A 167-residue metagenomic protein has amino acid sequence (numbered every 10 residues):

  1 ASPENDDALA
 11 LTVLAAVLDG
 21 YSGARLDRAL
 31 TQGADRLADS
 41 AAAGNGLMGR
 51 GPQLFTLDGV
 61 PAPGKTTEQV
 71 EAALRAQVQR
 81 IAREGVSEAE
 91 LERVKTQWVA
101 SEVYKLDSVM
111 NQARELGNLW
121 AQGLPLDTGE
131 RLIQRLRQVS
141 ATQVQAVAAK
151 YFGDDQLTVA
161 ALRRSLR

Functional and structural regions predicted by a protein language model:
A1, R28-Q138, Q156-R164: M16 family metallopeptidases and their MPP-like homologs
A1-G23, N118: His/Glu-based metal-binding/catalytic segments typifying zinc-dependent metallopeptidases
T12, S40-N45, V144-A146: Glycine-rich, charged/polar anion/phosphate-binding loops that engage phosphate groups from diverse ligands
L14-A15, D27, T31, R75 (+2 more regions): Generic solvent-exposed, charged/amphipathic alpha-helical segments that serve as macromolecular interface scaffolds
Y21, V139, D154: Residue-level signal for short amphipathic helical patches enriched in basic/charged and nearby hydrophobic residues
Q143-A161: Bilobed periplasmic-binding protein-like "clamshell/Venus-flytrap" ligand-binding domains
